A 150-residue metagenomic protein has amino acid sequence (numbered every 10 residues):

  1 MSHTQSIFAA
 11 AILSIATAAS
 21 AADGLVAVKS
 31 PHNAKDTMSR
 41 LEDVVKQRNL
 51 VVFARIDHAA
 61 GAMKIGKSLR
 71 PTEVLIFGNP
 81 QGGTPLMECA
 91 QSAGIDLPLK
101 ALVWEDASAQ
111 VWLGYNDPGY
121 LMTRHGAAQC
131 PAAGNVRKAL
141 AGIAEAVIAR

Functional and structural regions predicted by a protein language model:
M1-F8: Bacterial N-terminal signal peptides that target proteins for export
A16-A18: N-terminal signal peptide c-region/cleavage motif recognized by signal peptidases
A21-N49, E145: Terminal, regulation- and interaction-focused segments at domain boundaries
S30-M38, R55, Q129, A133: Solvent-exposed, acidic/flexible segments
T37, L41, H58, V136-A139: Stable alpha-helical elements in mature extracytoplasmic
E42, K46, L50-L99, V103: Compact, glycine-rich, soluble single-domain proteins
K100-G126, C130: Beta-strand/loop substructures that line and gate deep hydrophobic ligand-binding cavities in soluble
P118-R150: C-terminal partner/receptor-binding element of secreted or periplasmic proteins
